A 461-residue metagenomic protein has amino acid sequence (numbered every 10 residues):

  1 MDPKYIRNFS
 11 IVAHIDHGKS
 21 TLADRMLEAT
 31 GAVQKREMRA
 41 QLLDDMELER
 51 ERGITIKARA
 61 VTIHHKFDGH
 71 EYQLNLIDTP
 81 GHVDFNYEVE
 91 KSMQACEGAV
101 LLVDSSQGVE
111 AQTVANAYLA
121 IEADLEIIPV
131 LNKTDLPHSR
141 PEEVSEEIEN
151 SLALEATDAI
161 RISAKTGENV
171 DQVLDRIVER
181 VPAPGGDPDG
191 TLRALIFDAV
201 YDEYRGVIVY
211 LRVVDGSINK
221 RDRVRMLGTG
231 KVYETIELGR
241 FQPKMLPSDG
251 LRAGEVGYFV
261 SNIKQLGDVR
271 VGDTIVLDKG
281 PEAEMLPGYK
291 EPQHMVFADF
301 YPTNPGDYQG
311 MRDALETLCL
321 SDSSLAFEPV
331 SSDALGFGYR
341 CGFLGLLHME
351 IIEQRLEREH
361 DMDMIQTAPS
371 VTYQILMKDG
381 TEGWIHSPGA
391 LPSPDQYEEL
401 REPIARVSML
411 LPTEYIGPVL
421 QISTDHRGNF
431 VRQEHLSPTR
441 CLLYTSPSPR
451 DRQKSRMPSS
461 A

Functional and structural regions predicted by a protein language model:
M1-S446, R450-R452: Structural and coupling elements of P-loop NTPases
P449-D451, S455-A461: Positively charged, low-complexity/disordered segments
